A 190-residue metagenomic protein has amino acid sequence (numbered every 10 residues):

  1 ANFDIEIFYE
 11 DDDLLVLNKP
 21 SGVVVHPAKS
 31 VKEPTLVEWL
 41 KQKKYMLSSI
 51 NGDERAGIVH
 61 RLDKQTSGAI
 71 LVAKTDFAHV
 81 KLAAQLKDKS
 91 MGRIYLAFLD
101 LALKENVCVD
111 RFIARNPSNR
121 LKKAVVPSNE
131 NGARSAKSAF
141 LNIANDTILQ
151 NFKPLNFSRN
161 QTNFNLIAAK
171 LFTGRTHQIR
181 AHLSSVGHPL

Functional and structural regions predicted by a protein language model:
A1-L190: RNA pseudouridine synthases
